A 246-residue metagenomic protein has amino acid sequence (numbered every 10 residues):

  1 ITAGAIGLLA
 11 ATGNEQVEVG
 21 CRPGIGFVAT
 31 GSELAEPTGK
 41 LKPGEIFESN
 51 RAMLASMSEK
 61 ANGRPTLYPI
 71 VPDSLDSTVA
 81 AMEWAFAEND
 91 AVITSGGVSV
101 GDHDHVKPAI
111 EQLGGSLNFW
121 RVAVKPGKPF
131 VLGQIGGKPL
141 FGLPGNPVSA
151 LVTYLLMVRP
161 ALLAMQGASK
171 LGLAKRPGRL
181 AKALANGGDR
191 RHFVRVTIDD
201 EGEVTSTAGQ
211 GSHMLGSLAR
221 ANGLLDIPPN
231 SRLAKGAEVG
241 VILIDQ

Functional and structural regions predicted by a protein language model:
I1-P72, L224, L243-Q246: Short, glycine/charged-enriched hinge/interface segments at domain edges or termini
T12-V19, P43-E45, M82-E83, W120 (+2 more regions): A generic local secondary-structure boundary/capping motif
F27, S58, I93, V196 (+1 more regions): Residue-level signal for inorganic ion chemistry
F27-T30, T94-S95, A123, L143-P144: Short beta-strand segments
I46-R51, V71-S77, W120-P129: A general structural motif
A55-H105, A109-G114: N-terminal small/polar loop signature for handling phosphorylated ligands or for N-terminal nucleophile
A109-Q246: Flexible glycine/proline-rich
